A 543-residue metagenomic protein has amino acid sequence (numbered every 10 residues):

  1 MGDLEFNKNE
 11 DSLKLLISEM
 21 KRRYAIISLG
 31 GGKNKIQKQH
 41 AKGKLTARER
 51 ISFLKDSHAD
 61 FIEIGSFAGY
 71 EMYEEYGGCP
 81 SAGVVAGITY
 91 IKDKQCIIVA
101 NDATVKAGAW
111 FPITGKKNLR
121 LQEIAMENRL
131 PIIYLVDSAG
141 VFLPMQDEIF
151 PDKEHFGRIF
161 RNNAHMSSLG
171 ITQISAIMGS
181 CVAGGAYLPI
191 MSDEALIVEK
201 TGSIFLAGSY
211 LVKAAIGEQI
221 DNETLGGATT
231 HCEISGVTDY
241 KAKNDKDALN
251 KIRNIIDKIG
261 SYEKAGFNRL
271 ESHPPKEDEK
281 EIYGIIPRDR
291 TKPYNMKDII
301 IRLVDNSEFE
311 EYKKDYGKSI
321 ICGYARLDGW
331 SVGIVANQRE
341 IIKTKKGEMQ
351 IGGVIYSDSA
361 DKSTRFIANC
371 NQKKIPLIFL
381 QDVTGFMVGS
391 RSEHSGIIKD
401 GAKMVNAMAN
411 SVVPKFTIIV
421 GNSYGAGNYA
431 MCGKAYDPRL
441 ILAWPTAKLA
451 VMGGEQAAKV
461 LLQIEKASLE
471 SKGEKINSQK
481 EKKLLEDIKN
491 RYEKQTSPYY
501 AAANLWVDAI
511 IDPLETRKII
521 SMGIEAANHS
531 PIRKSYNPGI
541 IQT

Functional and structural regions predicted by a protein language model:
M1-T543: Ligand-binding clefts of soluble mixed alpha/beta catalytic domains
